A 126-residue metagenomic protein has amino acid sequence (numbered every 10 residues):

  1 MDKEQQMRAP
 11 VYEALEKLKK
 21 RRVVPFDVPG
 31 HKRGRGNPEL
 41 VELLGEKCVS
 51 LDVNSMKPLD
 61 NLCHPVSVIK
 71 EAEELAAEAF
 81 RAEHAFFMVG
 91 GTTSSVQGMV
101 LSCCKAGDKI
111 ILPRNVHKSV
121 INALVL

Functional and structural regions predicted by a protein language model:
M1-S67: N-terminal "arm"/small-domain region of PLP-dependent enzymes with the aminotransferase-like
A14, E74-L75, G98: Alpha-helical scaffold segments in soluble metabolic enzymes
K19-R22, F80, C104: Structural signal for hydrophobic packing residues in well-ordered secondary-structure cores of soluble enzyme domains
E46-S94: Conserved N-terminal alpha-helix of the aminotransferase class I/II PLP-enzyme fold
H84-K109, K118-N122: Conserved beta-loop-alpha segment that forms the PLP phosphate-binding cup at the N-terminus of a helix
N115, L126: Carboxylate/His-rich catalytic cores and anion/metal-binding grooves
